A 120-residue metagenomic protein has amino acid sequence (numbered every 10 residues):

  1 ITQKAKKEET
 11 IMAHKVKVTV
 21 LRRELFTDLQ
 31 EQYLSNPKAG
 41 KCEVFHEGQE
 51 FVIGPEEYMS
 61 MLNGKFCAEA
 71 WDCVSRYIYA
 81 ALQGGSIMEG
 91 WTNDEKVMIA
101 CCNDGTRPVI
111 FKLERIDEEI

Functional and structural regions predicted by a protein language model:
I1-I11: Short, Lys/Arg-enriched N-terminal segments with co-localized hydrophobic residues within the first ~10-30 amino acids
I11-K15, T106-P108: A general secondary-structure signal for short beta-strands and their flanking turns/coil in non-transmembrane regions
K15-Q32: Short, basic/aromatic beta-hairpin or loop at an interaction surface
T19-L21, G54, E114-I116: A structural detector for beta-sheet-dominated domains
Q32-Y58: Short, flexible N-terminal segments of the mature chain
C42, C67, C101-C102: Disulfide-bonded cysteines in secreted/extracellular proteins and peptides
Y58-E69: Short, Lys/Arg- and Gly-enriched loop/turn segments at beta-strand edges
S75-I120: Short, compact, well-ordered microdomains
